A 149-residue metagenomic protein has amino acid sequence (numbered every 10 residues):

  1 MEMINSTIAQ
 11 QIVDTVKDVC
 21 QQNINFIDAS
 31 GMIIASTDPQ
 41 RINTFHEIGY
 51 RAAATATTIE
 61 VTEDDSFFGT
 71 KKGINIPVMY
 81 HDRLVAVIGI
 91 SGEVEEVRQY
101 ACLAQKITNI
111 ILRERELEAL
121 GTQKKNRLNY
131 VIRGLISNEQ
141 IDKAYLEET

Functional and structural regions predicted by a protein language model:
E2-T149: Hydrophobic, helix-rich cores of sensory/ligand-binding and other regulatory modules that couple small-molecule
